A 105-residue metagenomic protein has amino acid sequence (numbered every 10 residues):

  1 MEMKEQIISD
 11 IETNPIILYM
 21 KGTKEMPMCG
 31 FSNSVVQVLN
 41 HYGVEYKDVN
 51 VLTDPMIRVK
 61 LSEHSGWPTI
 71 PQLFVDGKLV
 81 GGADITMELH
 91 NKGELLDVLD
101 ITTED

Functional and structural regions predicted by a protein language model:
M1-S9: Short N-terminal or domain-adjacent regulatory/targeting segments
S9-E45: Local sequence-structure signature of Cys/Sec-based thiol-disulfide redox active-site neighborhoods
I17-Y19, P71-F74: Cytosolic beta-strand hydrophobic patch enriched in CBS
K21, D54, D76: Structured beta-strand/turn binding interfaces of compact recognition modules in eukaryotic regulators
V44-K60: Thiol-based oxidoreductase modules, predominantly thioredoxin-like and allied folds used for disulfide exchange
E63-T69: Thiol/disulfide oxidoreductase modules built on the thioredoxin-like
V75-E104: Non-catalytic, surface beta->alpha helical segment in thiol-disulfide oxidoreductase systems
